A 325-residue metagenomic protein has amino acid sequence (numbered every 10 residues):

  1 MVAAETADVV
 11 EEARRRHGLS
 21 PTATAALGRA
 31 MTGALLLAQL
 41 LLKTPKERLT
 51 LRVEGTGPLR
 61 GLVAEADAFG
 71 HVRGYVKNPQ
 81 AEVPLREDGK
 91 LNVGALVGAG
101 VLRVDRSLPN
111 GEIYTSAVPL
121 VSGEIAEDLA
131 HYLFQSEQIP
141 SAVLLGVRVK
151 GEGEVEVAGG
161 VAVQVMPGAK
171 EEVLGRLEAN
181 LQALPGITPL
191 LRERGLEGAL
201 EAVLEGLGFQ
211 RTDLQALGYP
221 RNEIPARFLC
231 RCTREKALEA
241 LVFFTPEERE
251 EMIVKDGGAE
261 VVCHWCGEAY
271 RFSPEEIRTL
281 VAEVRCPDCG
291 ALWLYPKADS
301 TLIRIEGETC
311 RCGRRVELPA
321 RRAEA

Functional and structural regions predicted by a protein language model:
M1-A7, C286-W293: Short, Lys/Arg-rich amphipathic segments at extreme N-termini
M1-P220: Interaction interfaces in information-processing and related assembly proteins
L181-A282: Cys/His-clustered metal-coordination modules, chiefly Zn-binding fingers
C230-C232, W265-C266, P287-D288, T309-C312: Short, cysteine/histidine-rich loop/knuckle motifs that typically chelate Zn2+
E250-G258, K297-E308: Short linker/helix segments within small regulatory modules
V261-W265, L302-R315: Cysteine-rich micro-motifs
E268-E276, C312-A325: Short metal-binding segments enriched for Cys and/or His
